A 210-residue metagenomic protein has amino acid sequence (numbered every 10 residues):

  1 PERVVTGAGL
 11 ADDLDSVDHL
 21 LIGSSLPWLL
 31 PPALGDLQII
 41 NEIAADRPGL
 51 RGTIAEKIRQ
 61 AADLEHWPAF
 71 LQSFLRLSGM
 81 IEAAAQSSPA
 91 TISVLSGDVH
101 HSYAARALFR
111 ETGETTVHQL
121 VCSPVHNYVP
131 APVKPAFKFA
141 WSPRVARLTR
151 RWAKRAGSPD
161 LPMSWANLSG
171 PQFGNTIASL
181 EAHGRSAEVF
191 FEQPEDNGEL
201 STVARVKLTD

Functional and structural regions predicted by a protein language model:
P1-D210: Long, structured stretches of catalytic cores involved in phosphate-ester chemistry, encompassing
